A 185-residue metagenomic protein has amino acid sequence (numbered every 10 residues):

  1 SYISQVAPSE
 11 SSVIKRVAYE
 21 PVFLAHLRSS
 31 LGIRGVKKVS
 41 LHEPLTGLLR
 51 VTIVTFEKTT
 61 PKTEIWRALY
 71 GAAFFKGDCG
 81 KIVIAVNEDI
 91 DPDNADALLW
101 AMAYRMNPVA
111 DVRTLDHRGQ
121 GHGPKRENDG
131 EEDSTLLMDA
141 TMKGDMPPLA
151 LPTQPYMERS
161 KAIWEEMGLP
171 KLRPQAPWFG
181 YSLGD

Functional and structural regions predicted by a protein language model:
S1-D185: Charged, compositionally biased interaction regions
